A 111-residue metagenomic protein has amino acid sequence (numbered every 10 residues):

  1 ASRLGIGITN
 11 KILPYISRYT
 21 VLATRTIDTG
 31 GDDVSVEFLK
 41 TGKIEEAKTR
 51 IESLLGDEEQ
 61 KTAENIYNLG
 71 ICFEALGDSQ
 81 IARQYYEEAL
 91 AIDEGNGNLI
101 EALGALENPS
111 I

Functional and structural regions predicted by a protein language model:
A1-G56, D93, L106-I111: C-terminal/domain-edge helix-coil "capping" segments
K61-T62, N96: Residue-level recognition of tetratricopeptide repeat
Y67-N68, Q84: A composition-biased, non-transmembrane "mature-region" signal
G70-E74: Short acidic/polar micro-motifs centered on Gly/Asp/Asn
A75-Q84, A105-I111: Alpha-helical linker/edge segments of TPR/alpha-solenoid repeat scaffolds and analogous pre-/post-domain helices
Q80-G97: TPR/TPR-like (Sel1-like) alpha-helical repeat modules
